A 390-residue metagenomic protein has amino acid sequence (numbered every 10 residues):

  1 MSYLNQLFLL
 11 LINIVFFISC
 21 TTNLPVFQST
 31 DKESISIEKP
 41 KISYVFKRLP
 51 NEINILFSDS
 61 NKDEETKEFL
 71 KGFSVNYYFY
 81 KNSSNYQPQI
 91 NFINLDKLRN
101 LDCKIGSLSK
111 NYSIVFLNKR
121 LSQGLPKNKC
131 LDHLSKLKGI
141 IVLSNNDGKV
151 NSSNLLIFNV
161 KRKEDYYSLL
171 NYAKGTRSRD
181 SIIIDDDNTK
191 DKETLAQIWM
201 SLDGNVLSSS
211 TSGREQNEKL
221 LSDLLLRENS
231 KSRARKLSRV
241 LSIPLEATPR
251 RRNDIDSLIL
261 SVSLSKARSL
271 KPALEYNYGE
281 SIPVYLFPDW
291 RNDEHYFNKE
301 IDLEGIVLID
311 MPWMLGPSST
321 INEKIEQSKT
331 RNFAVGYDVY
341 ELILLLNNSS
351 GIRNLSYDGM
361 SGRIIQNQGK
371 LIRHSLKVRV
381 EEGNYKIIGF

Functional and structural regions predicted by a protein language model:
L9-F17: Bacterial N-terminal signal peptides
T21-N23: Bacterial signal peptide processing site
P40-F69, Y77, S181-I184: Short beta-strand segments enriched in small/hydrophobic residues
E65-G72, N82-S152, I157-K163: Beta-alpha junction/loop-to-helix N-cap segments that form part of ligand/metal-binding clefts
S109-G124, G139-S144, D180-D186, K231-L241 (+3 more regions): Periplasmic-binding protein-like
N154-L258: Extracellular/periplasmic Venus flytrap/periplasmic-binding protein
D203-G204, S222-R235, N253-D254, K271-D338 (+1 more regions): Extracellular/periplasmic periplasmic-binding protein-like sensory domains
E323-G389: Segments of small-molecule ligand-sensing domains
